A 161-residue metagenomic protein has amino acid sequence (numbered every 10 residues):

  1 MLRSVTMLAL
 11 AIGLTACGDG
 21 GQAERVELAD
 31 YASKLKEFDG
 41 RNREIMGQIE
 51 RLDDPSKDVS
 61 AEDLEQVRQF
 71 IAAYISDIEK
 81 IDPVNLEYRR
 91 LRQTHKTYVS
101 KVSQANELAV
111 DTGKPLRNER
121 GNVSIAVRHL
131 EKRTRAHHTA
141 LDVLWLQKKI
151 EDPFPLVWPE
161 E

Functional and structural regions predicted by a protein language model:
M1-T6: Bacterial N-terminal signal peptides that target proteins for export
G13-A16: C-terminal motif of bacterial Sec signal peptides marking the signal peptidase cleavage site
G18-G20, I78: Short, charge-rich amphipathic alpha-helices with coiled-coil/heptad character
G21-E65, Q104-E161: C-terminal amphipathic alpha-helix
I71-V99, T112: Short, solvent-exposed, charged loop/turn and helix-capping segments that join or cap alpha-helices on peripheral
